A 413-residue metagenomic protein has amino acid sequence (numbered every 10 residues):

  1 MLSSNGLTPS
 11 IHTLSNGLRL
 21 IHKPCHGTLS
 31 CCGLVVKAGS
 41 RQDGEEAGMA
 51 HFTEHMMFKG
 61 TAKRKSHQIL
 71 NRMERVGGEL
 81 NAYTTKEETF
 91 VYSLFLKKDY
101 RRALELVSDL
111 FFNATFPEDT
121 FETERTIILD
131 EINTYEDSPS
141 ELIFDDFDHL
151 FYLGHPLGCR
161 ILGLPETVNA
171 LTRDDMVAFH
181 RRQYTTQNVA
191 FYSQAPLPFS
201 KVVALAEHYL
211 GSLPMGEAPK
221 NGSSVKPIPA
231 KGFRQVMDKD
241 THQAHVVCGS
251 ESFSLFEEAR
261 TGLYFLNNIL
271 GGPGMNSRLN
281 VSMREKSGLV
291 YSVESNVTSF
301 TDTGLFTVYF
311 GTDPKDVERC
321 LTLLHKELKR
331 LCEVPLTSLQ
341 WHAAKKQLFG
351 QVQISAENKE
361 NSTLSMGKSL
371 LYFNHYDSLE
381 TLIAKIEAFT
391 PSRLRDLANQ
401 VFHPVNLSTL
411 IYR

Functional and structural regions predicted by a protein language model:
M1-S30: N- or domain-start disorder-to-order transition segments that initiate the globular core
G6, T28, E87-E88, H242 (+1 more regions): Short acidic/glycine-enriched loop/turn segments that link adjacent beta-strands
G6-L7, S15, A230-G232, R278: Short beta-strand-initiation
T13, Q68-A218, V225, V236 (+4 more regions): Charge-rich, well-structured scaffold segments of protease-associated domains
P24-H26, C31-V35, E217-N276: His/Glu-based metal-binding/catalytic segments typifying zinc-dependent metallopeptidases
V36-A47: Short pre-active-site segment immediately N-terminal to the catalytic Zn-binding motif
G48-T61: Active-site SXXK
